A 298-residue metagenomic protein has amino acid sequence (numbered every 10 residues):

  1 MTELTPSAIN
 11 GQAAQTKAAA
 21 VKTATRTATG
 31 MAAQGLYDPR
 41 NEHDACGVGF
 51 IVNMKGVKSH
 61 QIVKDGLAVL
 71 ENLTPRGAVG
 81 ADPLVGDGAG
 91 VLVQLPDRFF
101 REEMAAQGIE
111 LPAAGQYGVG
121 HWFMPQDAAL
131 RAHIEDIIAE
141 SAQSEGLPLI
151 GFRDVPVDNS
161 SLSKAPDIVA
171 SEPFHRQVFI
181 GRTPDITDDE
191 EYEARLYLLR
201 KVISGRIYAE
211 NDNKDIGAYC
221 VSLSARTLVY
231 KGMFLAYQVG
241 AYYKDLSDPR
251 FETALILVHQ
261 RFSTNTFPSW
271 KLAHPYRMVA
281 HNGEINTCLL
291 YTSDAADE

Functional and structural regions predicted by a protein language model:
M1-A45, K55: Generic start-of-chain signal for non-secretory N-termini
T2-A20, G80, L84-A254, Q260 (+1 more regions): Extended, highly charged
M31-M54, S59-P75: N-terminal-proximal low-complexity accessory segments that begin disordered and transition into the first
A32-P39, N72, G90-V93, E102-G108 (+1 more regions): N-terminal single-stranded DNA-binding subdomain of primase/primase-helicase replication proteins
N41-I51, R76-P83, D87, R277-L290: Conserved phosphate/anionic-ligand binding catalytic regions in large, soluble enzymes, centered on
I51, V63, L67-T74, A139 (+3 more regions): Short, well-ordered alpha-helical packing segments
K58-S59, R250-E284: Internal mixed beta-strand/loop scaffold within catalytic domains of large alpha/beta enzymes
Y291-E298: Conserved small/polar residues in nucleotide/adenosyl-binding loops
